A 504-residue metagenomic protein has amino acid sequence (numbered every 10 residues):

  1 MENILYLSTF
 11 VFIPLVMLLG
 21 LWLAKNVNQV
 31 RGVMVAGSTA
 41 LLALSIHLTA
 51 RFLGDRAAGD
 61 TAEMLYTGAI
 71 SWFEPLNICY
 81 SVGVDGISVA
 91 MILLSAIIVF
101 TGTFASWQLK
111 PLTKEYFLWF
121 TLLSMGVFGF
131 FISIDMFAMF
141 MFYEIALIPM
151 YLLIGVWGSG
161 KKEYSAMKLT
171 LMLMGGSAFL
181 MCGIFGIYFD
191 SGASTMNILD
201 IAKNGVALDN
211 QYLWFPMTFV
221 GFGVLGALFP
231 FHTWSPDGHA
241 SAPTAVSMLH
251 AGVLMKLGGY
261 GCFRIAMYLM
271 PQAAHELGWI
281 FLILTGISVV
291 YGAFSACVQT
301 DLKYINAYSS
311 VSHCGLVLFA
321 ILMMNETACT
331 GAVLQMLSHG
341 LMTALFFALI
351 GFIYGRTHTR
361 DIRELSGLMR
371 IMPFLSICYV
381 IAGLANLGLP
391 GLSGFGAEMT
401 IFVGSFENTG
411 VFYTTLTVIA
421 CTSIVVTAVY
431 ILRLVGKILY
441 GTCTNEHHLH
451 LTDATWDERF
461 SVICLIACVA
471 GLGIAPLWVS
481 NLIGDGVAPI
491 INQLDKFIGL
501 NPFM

Functional and structural regions predicted by a protein language model:
M1-Y6, L21-F104, Q108-L118, N197-K203 (+1 more regions): Transmembrane helix-loop-helix hairpins at membrane boundaries of multipass inner-membrane proteins
S8-L23, V35-A50, I92-S106, L123-M125 (+5 more regions): Central hydrophobic cores of alpha-helical transmembrane segments in multi-pass inner-membrane proteins across all
N28-T39, Y164-M174, M372-I377, T455-C464: Alpha-helical transmembrane segments and their helix-start/interface "positive-inside/aromatic belt" motifs in integral
A36-L53, L173-C182, L375, Y379-L387 (+2 more regions): Hydrophobic alpha-helical membrane-insertion segments
T101-W107, M125-F137, M150-K437: Hydrophobic transmembrane alpha-helices and their helix-loop junctions in integral membrane proteins
F104-W119, T244, G252, E446-D457: Cytoplasmic juxtamembrane regions at transmembrane-helix boundaries
E144: Short phosphate-coordinating micro-motif centered on Lys-Gly-acidic
M372-F374, I431-M504: Cytoplasmic/organellar membrane-interface segments at the starts of transmembrane helices in multi-pass inner-membrane
